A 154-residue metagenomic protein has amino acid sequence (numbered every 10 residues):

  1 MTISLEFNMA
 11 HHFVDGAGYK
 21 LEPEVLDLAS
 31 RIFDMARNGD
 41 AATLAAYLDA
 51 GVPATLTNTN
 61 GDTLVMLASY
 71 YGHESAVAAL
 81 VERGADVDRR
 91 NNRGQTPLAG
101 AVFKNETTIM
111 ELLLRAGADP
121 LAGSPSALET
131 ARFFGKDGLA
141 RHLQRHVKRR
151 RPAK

Functional and structural regions predicted by a protein language model:
M1-A50, K148-K154: Intrinsically disordered, low-complexity regulatory segments in ankyrin-centric signaling systems
T43, S75-A76, T108-I109, G138-H142: Conserved ankyrin/ankyrin-like repeat signature
